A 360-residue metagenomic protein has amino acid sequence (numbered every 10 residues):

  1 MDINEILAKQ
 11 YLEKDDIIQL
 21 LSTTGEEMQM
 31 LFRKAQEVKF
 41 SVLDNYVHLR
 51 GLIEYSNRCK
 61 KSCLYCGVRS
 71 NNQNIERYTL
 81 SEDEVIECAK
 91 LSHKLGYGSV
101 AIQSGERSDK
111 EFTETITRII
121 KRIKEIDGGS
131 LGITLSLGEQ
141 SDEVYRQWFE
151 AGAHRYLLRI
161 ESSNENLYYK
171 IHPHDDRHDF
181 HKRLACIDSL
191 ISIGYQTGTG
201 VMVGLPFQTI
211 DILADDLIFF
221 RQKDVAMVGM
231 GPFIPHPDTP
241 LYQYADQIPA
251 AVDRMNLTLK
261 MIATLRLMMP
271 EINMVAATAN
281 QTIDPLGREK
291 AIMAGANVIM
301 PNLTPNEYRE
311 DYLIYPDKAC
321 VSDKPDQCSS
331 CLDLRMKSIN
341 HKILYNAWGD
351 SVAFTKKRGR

Functional and structural regions predicted by a protein language model:
M1-E26, H93, R221-R360: Auxiliary Fe-S-binding modules of radical SAM enzymes
L31-N72, R77-Q103, H154: N-terminal pre-triad scaffold of radical SAM enzymes
A35, C63, I102, L158 (+4 more regions): Conserved, mostly hydrophobic/aromatic
G51, A89, I116-K121, Y145 (+6 more regions): Generic structural signal for well-ordered alpha-helices, preferentially at hydrophobic/aromatic core positions
S70-E84, S92-E114, I119-I187, Q196-V203 (+1 more regions): Core AdoMet radical
L80, E111, T115, H174-K182 (+4 more regions): Alpha-helix N-cap and loop-to-helix initiation/capping positions
R107-K110, S136, C186-I212, G231-D238 (+2 more regions): Conserved strand-turn element in the central/C-terminal portion of the radical SAM core barrel that lines
S141-W148, P206-F220, T282-M293: Catalytic cores of alpha/beta
